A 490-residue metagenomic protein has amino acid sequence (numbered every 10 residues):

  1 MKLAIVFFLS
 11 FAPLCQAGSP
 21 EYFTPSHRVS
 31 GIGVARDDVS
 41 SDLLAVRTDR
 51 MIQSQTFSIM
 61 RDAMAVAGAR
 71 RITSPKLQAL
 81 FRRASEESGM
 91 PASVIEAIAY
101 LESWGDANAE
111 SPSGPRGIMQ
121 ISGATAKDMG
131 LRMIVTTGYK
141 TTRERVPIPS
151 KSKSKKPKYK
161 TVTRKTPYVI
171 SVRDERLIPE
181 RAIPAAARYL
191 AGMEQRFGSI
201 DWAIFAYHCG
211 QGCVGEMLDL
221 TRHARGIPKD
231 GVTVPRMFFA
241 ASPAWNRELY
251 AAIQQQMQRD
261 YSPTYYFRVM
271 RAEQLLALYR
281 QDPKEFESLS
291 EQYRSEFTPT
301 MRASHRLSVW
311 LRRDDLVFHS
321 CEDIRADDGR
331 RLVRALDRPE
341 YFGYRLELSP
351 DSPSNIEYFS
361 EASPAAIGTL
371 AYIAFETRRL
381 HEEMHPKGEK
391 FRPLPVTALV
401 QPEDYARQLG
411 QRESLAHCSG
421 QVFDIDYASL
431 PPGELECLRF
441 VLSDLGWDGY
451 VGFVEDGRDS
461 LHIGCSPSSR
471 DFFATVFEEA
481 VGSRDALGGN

Functional and structural regions predicted by a protein language model:
M1-K2, V6-Q120, A124-V172, P184 (+7 more regions): Cell-wall glycan-active module
E87-P91, P112, R259-P263, K387-K390 (+3 more regions): Extracellular/periplasmic catalytic domains that process cell-envelope and extracellular macromolecules
V94, G117, K390-R392, S419-F423 (+1 more regions): Envelope-exposed proteins and targeting segments
A99, G114, G123-T125, A398-P402 (+3 more regions): A mature extracytoplasmic/lumenal domain signature
A107-N108, C213-E216, D404-L409, G433-E436 (+1 more regions): Extracytoplasmic/secreted cell-surface and envelope-processing proteins
S288-S290, R412-N490: Catalytic cores and adjacent binding grooves of peptidoglycan-active enzymes
L370-G410: Extended, low-complexity, intrinsically disordered C-terminal regulatory tails of eukaryotic serine/threonine kinases
